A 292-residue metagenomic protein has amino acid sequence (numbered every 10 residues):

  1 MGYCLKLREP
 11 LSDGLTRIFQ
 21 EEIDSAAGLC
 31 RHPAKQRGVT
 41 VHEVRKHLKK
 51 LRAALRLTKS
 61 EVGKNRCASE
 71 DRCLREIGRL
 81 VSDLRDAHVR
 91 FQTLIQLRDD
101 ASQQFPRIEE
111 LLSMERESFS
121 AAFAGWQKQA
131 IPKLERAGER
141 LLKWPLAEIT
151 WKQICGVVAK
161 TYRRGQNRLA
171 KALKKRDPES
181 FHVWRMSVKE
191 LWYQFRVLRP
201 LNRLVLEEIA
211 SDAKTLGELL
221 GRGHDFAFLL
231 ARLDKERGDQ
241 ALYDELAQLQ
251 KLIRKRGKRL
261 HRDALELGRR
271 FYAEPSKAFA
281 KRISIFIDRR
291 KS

Functional and structural regions predicted by a protein language model:
M1-S292: Function-determining surface determinants
